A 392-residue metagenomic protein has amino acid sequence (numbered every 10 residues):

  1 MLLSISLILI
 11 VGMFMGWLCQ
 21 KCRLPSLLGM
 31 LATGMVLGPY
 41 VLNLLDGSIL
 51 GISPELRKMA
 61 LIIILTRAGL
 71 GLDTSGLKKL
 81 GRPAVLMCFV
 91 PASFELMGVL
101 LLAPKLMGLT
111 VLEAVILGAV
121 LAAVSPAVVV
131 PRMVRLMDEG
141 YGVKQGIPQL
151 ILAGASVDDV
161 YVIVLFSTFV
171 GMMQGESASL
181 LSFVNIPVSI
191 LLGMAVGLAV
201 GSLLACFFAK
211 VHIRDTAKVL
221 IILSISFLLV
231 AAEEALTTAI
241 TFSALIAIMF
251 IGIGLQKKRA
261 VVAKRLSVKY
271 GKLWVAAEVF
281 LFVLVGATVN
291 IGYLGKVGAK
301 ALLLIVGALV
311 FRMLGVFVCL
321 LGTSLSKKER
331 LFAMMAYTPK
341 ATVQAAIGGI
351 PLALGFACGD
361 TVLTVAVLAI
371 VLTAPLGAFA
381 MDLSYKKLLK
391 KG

Functional and structural regions predicted by a protein language model:
M1-G392: Transmembrane helical cores of multi-pass secondary ion antiporters/exchangers
